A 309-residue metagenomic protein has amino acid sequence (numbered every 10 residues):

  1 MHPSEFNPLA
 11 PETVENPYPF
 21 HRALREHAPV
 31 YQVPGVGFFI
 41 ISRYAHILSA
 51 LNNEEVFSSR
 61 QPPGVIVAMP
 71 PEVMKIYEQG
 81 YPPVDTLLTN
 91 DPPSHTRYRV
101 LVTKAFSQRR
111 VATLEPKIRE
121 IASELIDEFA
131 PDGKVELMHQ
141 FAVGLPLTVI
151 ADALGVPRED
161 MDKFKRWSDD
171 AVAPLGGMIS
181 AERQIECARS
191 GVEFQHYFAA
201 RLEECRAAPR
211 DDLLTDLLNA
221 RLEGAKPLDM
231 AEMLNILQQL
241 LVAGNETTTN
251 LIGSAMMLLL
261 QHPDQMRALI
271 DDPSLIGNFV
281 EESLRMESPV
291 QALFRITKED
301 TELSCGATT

Functional and structural regions predicted by a protein language model:
M1-T309: Cytochrome P450
